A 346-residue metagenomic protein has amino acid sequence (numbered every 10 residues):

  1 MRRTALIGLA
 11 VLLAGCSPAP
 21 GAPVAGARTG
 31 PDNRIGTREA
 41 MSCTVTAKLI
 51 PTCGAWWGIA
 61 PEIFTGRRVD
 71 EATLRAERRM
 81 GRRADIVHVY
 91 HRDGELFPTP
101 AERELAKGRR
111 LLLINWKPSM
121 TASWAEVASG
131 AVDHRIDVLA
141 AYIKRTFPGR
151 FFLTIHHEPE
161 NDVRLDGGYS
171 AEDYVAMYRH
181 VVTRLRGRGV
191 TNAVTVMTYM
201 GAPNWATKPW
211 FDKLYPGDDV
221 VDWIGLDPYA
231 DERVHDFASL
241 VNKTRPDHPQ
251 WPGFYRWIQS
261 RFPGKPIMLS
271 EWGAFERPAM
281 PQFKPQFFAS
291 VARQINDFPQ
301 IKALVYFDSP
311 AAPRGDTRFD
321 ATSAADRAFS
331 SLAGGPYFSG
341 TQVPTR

Functional and structural regions predicted by a protein language model:
M1-A25: Secretory targeting and sorting signals
C16-T52, F338-R346: N-terminal low-complexity, Pro/Thr-rich disordered segments that flank secretion/membrane-targeting signals
W56-T146, F283, F287-P299, F307-F338: N-terminal carbohydrate-binding/catalytic regions of secreted carbohydrate-active enzymes
I59-P61, V182-P209, P263-R277, A303-S309: Aromatic-lined carbohydrate-recognition surfaces of secreted/lumenal glycan-active proteins
A84-V89, I114, P118, F211-R245 (+1 more regions): Aromatic- and acid-rich polysaccharide-binding/catalytic face of secreted or lumenal carbohydrate-active enzymes
P100-K117, Y229-F275: Glycoside hydrolase catalytic-domain groove-lining segments
A128-F152, S170-R188, F211-P216, Q294-N296: An active-site-proximal structural segment forming one wall of the substrate-binding cleft that immediately precedes
L139-A171, A193-Y199, L304: Active-site groove signature of glycoside hydrolases
